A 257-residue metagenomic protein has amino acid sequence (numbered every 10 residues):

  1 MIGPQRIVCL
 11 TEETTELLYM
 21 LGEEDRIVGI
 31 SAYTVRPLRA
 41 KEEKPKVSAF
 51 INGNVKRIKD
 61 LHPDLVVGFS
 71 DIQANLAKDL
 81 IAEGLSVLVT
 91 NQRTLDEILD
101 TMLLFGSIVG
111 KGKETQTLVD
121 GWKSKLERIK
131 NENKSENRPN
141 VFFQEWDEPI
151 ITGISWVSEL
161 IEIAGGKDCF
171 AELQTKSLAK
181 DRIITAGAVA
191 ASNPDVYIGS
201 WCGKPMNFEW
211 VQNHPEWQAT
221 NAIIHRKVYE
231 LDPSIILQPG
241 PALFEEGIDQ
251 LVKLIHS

Functional and structural regions predicted by a protein language model:
M1-S257: N-terminal ligand-binding lobe of clamshell/alpha-beta domains
